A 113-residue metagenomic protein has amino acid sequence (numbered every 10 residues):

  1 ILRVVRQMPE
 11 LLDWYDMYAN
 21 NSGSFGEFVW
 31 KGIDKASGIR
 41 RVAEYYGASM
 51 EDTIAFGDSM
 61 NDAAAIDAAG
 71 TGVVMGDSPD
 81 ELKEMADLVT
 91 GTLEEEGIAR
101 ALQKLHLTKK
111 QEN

Functional and structural regions predicted by a protein language model:
I1-F56, M60: Conserved acidic, metal-coordinating active-site core of Asp-based, Mg2+-dependent phosphoryl-transfer enzymes
G23, D34, D77, L93-E94: Short beta->alpha linker loops
A36, E95-L102: A general structural signal for well-ordered alpha-helical segments in protein cores
I39, S49-L93: Acidic, Mg2+-coordinating phosphoryl-transfer loop and its flanking beta/alpha structural elements, shared across
K104-N113: Generic C-terminal helix-cap and adjacent flexible tail
